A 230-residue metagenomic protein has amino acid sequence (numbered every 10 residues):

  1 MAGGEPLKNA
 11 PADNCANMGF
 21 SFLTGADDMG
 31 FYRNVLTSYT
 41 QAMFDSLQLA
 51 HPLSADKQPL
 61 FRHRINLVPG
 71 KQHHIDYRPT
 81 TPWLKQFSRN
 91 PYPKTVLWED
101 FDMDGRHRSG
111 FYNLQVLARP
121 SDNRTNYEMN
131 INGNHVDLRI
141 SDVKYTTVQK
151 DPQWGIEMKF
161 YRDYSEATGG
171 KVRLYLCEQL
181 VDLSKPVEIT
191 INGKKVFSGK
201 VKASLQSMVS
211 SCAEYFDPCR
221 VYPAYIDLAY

Functional and structural regions predicted by a protein language model:
M1-A2, L23, P69: Alpha/beta-hydrolase-fold catalytic nucleophile elbow
G3-D13: Alpha-helical scaffolding within the catalytic cores of extracellular/periplasmic polymer-degrading hydrolases
P6, A26-V35: Acidic catalytic loop of the alpha/beta-hydrolase fold
D13-A16, K57-P59: Extracellular/periplasmic catalytic domains that process cell-envelope and extracellular macromolecules
C15, S21-G25: Short beta-strand/loop motif that positions the catalytic acidic residue of the alpha/beta-hydrolase fold
A16, N34-S38: Membrane-proximal bilayer-interacting regions
A16-N17, N132: Short, well-ordered loop/turn elements at secondary-structure boundaries
Q41, D45-Y230: Alpha/beta-hydrolase-fold serine-hydrolase catalytic core, especially in secreted/extracellular enzymes
